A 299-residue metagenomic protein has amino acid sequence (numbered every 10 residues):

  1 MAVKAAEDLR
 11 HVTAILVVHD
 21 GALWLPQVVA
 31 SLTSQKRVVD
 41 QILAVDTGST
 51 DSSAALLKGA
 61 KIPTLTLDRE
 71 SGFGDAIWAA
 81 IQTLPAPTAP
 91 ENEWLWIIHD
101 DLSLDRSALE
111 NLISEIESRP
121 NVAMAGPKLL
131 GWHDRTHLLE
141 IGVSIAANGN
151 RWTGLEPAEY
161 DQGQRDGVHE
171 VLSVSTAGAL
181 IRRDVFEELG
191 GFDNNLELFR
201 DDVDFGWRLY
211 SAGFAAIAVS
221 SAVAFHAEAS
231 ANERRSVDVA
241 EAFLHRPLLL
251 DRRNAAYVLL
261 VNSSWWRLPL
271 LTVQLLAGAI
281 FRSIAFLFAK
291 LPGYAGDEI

Functional and structural regions predicted by a protein language model:
A30-V39: Short, acidic, metal-binding catalytic loop of nucleotide-sugar glycosyltransferases
D46-A55, R69: A conserved acidic beta->alpha catalytic loop
L67-P87: Glycine-rich, basic loop-to-helix element that forms the pyrophosphate-binding segment of sugar-nucleotide handling
P90-S103: Short beta-strand-to-loop acidic/aromatic patch adjacent to the donor-nucleotide binding site
L102-A146: Conserved donor NDP-sugar-binding/catalytic core segment of glycosyltransferases
L138, N150-R151, A158-I181, F205 (+1 more regions): A recurrent flexible, glycine/aromatic-enriched loop bordering the glycosyltransferase active site that acts as
L172-V223: A short, conserved alpha-helix in the catalytic core of glycosyltransferases
A212-I299: Active-site-adjacent helix/loop segment of glycosyltransferases that harbors family-specific signature motifs
